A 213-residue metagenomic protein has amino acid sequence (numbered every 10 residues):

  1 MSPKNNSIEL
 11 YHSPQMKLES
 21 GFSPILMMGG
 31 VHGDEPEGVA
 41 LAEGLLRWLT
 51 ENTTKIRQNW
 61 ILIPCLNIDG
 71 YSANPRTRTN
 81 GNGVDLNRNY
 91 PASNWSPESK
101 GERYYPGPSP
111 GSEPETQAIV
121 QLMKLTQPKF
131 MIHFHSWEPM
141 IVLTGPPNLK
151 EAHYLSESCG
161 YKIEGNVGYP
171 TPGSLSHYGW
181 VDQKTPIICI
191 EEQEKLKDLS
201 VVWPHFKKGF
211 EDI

Functional and structural regions predicted by a protein language model:
M1-P14: Short glycine- and acidic-rich boundary segments immediately preceding or forming the N-terminal edge of structured
P3, G21-L26, E35-V167, T185: Active-site/substrate-binding loop(s) of hydrolase catalytic cores
S13-G21: A short acidic-Thr-Gly-centered motif at the start of a beta-strand
P14, Y90, Q193-E194: A broadly conserved detector of short glycine/acidic/proline-rich loop/turn motifs that flank catalytic sites and bind
I141-L143, P170-I213: Active-site-adjacent mobile loop/cap segments within catalytic or ligand-binding domains
